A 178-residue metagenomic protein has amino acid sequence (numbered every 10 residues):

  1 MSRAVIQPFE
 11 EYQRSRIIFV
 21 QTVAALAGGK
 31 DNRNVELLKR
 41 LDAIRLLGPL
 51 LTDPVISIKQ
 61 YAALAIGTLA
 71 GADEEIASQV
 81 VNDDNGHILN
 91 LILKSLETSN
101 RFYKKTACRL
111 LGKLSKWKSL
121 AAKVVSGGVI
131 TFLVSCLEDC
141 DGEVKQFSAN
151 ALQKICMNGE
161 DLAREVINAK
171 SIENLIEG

Functional and structural regions predicted by a protein language model:
M1-A25: Intrinsically disordered, low-complexity regulatory regions of large eukaryotic scaffold/signaling proteins
R3, Q7, R14, N32-L41 (+7 more regions): Short, hydrophobic/charged alpha-helical patches characteristic of ARM/HEAT alpha-solenoid repeats and analogous
P8-E11, L51-P54, L69, L96-S99 (+1 more regions): Alpha-solenoid helical repeat architecture
I17-D31, L46-L50, Q60-E74, L91-S95 (+4 more regions): Alpha-helical solenoid repeat architecture
I172-G178: Short, intrinsically disordered, charge-balanced linker/junction segments flanking boundaries in proteins
